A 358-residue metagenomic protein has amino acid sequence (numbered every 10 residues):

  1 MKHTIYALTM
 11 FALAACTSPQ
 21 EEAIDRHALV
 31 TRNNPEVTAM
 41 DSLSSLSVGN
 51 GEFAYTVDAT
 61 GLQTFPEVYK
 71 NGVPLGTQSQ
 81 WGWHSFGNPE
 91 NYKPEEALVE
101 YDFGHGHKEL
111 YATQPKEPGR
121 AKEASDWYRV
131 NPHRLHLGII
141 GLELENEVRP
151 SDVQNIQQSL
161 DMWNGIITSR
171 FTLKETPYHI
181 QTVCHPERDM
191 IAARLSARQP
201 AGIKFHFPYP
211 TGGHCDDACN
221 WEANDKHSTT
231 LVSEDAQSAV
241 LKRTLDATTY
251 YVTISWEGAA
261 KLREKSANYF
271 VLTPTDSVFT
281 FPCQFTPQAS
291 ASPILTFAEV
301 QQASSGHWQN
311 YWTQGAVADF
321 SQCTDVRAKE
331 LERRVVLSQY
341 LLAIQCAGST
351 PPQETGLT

Functional and structural regions predicted by a protein language model:
K2-L8: Sec-dependent signal peptide recognition, specifically the positively charged N-region followed immediately by
A14-A15: C-terminal motif of bacterial Sec signal peptides marking the signal peptidase cleavage site
P19-T358: Acidic/polar, glycine-enriched structural segments that form the non-catalytic walls/loops of the carbohydrate-binding
